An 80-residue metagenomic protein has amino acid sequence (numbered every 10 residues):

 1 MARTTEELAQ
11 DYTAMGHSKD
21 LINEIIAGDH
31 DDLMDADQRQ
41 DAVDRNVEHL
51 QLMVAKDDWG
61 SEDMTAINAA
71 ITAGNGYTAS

Functional and structural regions predicted by a protein language model:
A2-S80: Beta-rich interaction/scaffold domains
